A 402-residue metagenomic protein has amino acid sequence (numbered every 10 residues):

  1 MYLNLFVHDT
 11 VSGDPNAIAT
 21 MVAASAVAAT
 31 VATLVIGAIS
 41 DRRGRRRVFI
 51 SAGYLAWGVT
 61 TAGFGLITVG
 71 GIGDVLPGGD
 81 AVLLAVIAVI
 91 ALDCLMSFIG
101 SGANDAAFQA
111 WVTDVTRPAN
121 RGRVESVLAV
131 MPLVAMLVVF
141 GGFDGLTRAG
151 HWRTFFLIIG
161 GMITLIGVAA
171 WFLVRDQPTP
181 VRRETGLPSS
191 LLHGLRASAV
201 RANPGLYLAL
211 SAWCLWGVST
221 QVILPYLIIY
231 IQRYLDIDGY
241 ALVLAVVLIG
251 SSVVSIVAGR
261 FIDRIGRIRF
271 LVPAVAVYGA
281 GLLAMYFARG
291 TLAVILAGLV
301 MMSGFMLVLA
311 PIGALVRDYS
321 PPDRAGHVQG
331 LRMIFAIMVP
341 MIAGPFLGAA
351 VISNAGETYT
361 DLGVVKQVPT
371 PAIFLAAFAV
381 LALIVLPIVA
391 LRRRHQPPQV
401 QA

Functional and structural regions predicted by a protein language model:
Y2-N16, P225-Y240: Short amphipathic helix-loop junctions that connect adjacent transmembrane helices in Major Facilitator Superfamily/SLC
T30, G122-D144, F335-P345: Glycine-rich segments within core transmembrane alpha-helices of 12-TM secondary carriers
A32-R45, V254-G266, I352: Helix-to-loop junctions at the C-terminal end of transmembrane segments in multipass secondary transporters
R46, G79-L83, G145-G161, I352-A379: A membrane-interface helix-boundary motif in multi-pass transporters
V48-G63, R269-A284: Structural signature of the two symmetry-related core transmembrane helices
T60, D74-A103, C214, A293-L307: Hydrophobic core of transmembrane alpha-helices in multi-pass small-molecule transporters, especially MFS/SLC-type
I67-V69, L165-R175, T370-A402: Multi-pass alpha-helical transporter architecture, strongest for 12-TM Major Facilitator/SLC carriers used
Q177-S211, A402: Juxtamembrane intracellular "pre-TM" segments in multi-pass secondary transporters
